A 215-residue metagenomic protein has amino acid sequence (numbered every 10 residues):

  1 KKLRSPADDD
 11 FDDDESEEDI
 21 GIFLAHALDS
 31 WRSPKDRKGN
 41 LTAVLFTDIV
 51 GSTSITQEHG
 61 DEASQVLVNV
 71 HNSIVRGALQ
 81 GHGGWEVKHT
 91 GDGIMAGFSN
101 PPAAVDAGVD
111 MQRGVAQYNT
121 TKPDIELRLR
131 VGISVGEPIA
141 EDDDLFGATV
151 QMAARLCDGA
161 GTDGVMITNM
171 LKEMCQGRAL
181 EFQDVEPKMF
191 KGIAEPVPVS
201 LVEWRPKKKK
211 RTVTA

Functional and structural regions predicted by a protein language model:
K1-N40: Regulatory cytosolic signal-relay segments
A27-Q117: Catalytic NTP-binding/metal-coordinating core of nucleotidyl cyclase/transferase enzymes
R76, M95-P206: Catalytic beta-strand-to-alpha-helix segment of the class III nucleotidyl cyclase homology domain
E203-A215: Long, domain-scale regions corresponding to catalytic signaling modules most often appended to membrane systems
